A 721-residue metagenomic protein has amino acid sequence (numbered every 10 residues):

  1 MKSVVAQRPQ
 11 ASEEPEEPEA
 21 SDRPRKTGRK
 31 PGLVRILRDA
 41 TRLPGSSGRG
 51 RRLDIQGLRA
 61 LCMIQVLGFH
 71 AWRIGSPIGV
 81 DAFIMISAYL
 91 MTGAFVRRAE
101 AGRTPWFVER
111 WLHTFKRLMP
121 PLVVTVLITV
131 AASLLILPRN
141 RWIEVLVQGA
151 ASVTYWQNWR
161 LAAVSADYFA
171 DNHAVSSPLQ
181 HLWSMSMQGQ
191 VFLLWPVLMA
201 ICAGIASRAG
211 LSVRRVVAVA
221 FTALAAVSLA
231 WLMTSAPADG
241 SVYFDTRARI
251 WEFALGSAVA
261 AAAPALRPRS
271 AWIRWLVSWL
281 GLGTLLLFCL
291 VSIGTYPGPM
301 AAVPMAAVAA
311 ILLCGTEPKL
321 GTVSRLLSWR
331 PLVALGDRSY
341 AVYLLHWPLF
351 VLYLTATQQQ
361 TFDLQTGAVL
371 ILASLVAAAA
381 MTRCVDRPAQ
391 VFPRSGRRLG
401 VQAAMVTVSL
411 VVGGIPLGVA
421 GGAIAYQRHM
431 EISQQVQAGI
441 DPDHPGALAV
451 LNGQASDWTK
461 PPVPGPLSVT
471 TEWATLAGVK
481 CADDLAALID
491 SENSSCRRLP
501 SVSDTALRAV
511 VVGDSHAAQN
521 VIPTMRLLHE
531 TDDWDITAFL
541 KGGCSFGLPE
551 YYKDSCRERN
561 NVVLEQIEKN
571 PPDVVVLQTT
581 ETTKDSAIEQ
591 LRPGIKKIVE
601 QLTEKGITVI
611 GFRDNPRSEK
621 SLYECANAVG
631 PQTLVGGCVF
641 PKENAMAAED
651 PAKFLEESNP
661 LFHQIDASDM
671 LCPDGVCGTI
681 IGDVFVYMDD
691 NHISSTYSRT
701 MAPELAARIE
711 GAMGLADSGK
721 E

Functional and structural regions predicted by a protein language model:
S3-R8, R23-Q402, V408-G413, G719-K720: Membrane-interface helix/loop caps of multi-pass membrane proteins
V4-A6, G28, S292, T357-T361 (+4 more regions): Extracellular/periplasmic envelope-modification machinery, especially enzymes that add or remove acyl/ester groups on
Q10-E13, R73, L349, E604 (+1 more regions): Intrinsic structural disorder/low-complexity segments
A11-S21: D/E-rich low-complexity acidic segments and tails
